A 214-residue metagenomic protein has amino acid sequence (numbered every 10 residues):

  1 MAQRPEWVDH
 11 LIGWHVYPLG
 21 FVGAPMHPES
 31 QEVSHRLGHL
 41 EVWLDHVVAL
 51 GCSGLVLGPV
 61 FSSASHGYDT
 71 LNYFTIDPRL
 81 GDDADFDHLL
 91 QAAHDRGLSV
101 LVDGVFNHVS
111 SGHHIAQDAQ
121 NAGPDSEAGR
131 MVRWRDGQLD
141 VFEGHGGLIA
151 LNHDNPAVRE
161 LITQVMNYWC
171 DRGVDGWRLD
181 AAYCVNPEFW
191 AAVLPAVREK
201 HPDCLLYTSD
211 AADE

Functional and structural regions predicted by a protein language model:
Q3-G13, Y17-S53, V60-R172, W190-H201: Substrate-binding/active-site clefts of carbohydrate-active enzymes
V56-P59, D180: Residue-level recognition of beta-strand->loop/alpha-helix junctions
L101, G176-A182: Short catalytic-loop micro-motif centered on adjacent basic/acidic residues
Y183-A191: An alpha-helix initiation/capping motif
Y207-E214: Conserved small/polar residues in nucleotide/adenosyl-binding loops
